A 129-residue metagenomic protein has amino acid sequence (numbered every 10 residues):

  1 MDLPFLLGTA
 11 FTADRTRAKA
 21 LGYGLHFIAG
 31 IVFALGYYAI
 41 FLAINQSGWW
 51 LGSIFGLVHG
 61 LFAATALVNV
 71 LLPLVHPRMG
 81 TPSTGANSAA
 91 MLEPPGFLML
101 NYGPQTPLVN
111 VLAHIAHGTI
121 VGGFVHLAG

Functional and structural regions predicted by a protein language model:
M1-G129: Juxtamembrane/disordered regions of integral membrane proteins
